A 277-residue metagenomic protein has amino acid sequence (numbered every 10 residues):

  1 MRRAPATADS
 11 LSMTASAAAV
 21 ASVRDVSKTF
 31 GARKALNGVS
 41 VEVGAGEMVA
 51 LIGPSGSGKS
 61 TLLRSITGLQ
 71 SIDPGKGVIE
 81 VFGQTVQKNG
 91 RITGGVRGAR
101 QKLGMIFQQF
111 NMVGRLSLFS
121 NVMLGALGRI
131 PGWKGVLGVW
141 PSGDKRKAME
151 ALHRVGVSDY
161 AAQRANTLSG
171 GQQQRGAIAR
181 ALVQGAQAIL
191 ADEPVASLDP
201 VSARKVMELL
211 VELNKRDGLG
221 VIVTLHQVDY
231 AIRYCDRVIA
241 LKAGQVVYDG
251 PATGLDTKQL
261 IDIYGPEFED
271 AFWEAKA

Functional and structural regions predicted by a protein language model:
G75-K88: Conserved ABC transporter NBD signature motif
T85-K88, I130-D159: Conserved ABC ATPase "signature" region
V86-G104, K134-S142, L255: ABC ATPase NBD coupling module
R164-L168, Q172: Conserved ABC ATPase signature
I189-D192: Catalytic Walker B motif of ABC-type/P-loop ATPase nucleotide-binding domains
P200-S202: Helix N-cap at the start of a conserved alpha-helix in ABC-type nucleotide-binding domains
